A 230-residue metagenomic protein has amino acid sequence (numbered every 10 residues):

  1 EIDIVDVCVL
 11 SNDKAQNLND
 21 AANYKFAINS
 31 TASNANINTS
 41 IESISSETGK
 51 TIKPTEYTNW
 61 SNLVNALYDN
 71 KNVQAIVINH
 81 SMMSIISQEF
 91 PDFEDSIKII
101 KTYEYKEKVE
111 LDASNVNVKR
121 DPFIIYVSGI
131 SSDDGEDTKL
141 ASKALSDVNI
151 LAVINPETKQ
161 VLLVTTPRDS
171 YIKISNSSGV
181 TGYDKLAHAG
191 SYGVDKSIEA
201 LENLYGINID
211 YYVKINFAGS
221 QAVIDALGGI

Functional and structural regions predicted by a protein language model:
E1-I2, T55: Long non-globular sequence segments
I2-N17: Hydrophobic/proline-rich hinge and linker segments of small-molecule sensing/allosteric domains, predominantly
C8-L10, K25-A32, N38-I41, S45-Y68 (+3 more regions): Non-catalytic, solvent-exposed segments at the cell envelope interface
Q16, A35-N36: Residues that form or flank phosphate/diphosphate-binding pockets in enzymes that use nucleotide phosphates
N17-L18, W60: Structural motif detector for alpha-helix initiation sites
